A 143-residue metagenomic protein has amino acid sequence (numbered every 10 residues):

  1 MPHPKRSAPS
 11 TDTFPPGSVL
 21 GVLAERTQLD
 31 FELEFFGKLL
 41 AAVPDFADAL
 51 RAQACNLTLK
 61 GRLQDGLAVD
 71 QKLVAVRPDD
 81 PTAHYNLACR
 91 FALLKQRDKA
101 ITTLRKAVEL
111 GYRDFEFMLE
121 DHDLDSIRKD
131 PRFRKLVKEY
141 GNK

Functional and structural regions predicted by a protein language model:
M1-K38, K143: Long, contiguous interaction/recruitment modules in multidomain scaffold/adaptor proteins
V19-E25, G37-K99: Alpha-helical adaptor scaffolds
V19-R26, D114-E139: TPR/TPR-like alpha-solenoid helical repeat scaffolds
L33, L67, I101, R128 (+1 more regions): Conserved positions within tetratricopeptide repeat
D45, D79, R113-D114, E120: Short coil loop/turn residues that delineate tetratricopeptide repeat
N56-L59, L124-D125, K143: A short structural micro-motif
D98-F115, V137-K143: TPR/TPR-like (Sel1-like) alpha-helical repeat modules
